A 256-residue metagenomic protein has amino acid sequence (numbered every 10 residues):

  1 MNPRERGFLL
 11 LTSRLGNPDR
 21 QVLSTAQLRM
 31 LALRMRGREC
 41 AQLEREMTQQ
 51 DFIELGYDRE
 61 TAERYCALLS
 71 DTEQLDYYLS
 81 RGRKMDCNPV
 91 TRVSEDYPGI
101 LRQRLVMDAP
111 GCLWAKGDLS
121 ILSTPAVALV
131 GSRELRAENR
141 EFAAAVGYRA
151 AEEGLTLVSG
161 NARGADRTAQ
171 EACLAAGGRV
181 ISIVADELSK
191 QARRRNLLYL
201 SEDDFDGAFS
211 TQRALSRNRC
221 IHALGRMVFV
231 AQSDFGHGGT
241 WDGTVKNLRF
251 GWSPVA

Functional and structural regions predicted by a protein language model:
M1-S94: Short, small/acidic-rich helices and loops at N termini and domain boundaries of DNA replication/processing enzymes
M1-V22, E44, M85, R92-A256: Glycine-biased, small-residue-rich flexible motifs in mid-sequence functional cores and linkers
